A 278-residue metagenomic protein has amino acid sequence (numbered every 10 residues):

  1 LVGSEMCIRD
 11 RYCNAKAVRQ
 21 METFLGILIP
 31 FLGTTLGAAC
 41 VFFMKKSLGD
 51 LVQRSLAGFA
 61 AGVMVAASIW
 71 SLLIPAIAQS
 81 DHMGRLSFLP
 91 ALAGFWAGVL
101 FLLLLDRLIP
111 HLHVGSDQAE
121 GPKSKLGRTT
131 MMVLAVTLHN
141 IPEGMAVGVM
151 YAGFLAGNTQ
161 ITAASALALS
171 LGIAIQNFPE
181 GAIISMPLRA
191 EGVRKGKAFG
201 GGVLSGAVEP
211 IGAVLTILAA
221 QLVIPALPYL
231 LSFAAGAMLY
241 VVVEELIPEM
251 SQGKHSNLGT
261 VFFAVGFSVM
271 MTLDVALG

Functional and structural regions predicted by a protein language model:
L1-I8: Short, small-residue-biased leader/transition segments that mark boundaries at the very start of proteins
N14-G278: Membrane metalloprotein/metal-transporter helix-bundle signature
